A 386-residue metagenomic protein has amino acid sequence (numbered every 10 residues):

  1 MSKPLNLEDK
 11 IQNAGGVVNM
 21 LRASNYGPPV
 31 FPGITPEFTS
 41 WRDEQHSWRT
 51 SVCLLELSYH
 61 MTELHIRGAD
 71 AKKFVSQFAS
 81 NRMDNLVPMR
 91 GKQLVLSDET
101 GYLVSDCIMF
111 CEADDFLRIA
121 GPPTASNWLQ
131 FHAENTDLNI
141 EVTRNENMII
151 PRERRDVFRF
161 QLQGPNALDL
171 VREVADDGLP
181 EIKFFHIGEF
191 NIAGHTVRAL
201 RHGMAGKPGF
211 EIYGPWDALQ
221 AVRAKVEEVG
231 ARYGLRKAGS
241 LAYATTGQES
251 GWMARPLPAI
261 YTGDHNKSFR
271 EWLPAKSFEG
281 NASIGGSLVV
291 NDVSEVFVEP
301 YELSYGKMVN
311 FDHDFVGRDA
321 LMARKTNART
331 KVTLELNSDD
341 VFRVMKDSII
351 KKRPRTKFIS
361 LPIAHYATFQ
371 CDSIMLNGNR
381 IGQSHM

Functional and structural regions predicted by a protein language model:
M1-G27, F31, P36, M109-M386: Conserved, structured C-terminal
M1-L94, Y102, K331, S373 (+1 more regions): Acidic, proline/glycine-enriched N-terminal capping motif
E44-T50, L96-D106, L138, N191-L200: Short amphipathic beta-strand starts and helix->beta connectors
T62, D70-V75, K92, L103-I108 (+3 more regions): Generic hydrophobic, aliphatic-rich segments that mediate packing or membrane embedding
T62, I66, E99, V104 (+3 more regions): Short coil/turn segments at secondary-structure boundaries
